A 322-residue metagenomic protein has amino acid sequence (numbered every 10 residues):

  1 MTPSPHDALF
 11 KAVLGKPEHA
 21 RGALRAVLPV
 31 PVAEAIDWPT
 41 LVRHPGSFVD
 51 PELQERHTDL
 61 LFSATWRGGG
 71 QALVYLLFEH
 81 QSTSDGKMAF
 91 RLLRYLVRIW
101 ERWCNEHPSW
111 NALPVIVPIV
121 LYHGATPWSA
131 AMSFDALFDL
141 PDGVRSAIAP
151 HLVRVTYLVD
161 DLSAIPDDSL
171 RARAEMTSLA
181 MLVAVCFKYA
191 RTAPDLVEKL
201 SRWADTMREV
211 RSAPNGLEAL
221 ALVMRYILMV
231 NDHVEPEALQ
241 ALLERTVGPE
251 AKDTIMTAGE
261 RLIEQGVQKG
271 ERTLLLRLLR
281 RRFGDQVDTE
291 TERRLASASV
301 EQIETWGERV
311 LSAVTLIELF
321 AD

Functional and structural regions predicted by a protein language model:
M1-D322: Elongated, amphipathic alpha-helical interaction scaffolds
